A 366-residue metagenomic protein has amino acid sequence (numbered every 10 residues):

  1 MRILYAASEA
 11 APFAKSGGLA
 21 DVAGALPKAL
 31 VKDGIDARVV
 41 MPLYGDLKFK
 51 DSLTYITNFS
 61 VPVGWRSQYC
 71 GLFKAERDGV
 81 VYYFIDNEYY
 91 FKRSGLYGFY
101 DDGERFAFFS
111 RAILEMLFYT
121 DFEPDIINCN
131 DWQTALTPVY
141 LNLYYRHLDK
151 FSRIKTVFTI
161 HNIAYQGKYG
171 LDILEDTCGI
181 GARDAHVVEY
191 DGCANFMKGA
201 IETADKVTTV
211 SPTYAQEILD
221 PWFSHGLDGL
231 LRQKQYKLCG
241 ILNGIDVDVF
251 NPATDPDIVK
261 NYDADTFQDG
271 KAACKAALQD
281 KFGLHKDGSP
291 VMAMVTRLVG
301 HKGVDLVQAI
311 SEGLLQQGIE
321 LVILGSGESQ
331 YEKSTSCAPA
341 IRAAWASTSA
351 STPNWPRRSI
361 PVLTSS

Functional and structural regions predicted by a protein language model:
M1-S366: Catalytic cores of nucleotide-sugar-dependent glycosyltransferases that transfer UDP/GDP/TDP-activated
